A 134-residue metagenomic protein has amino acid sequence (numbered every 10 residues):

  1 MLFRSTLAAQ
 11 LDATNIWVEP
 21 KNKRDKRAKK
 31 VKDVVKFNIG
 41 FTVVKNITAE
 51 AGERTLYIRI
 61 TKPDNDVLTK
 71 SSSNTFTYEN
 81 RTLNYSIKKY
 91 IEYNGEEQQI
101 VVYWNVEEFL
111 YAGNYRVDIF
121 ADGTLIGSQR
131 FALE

Functional and structural regions predicted by a protein language model:
M1-E134: Membrane-proximal structural modules of membrane-associated proteins and complexes
